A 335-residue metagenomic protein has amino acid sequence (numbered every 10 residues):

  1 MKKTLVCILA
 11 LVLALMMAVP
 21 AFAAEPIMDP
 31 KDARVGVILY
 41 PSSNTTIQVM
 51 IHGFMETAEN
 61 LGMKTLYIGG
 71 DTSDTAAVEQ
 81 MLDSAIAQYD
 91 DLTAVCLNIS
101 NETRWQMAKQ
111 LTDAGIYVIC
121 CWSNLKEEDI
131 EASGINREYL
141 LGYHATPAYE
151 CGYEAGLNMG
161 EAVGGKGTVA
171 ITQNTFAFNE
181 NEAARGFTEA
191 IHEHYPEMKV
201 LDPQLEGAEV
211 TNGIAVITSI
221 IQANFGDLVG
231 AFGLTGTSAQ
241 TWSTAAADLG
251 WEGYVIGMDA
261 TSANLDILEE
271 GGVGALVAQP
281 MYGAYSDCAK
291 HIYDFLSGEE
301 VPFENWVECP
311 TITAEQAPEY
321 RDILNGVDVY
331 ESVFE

Functional and structural regions predicted by a protein language model:
M1-R34, E59-N60, I86, D90 (+2 more regions): Short, low-complexity disordered leader/linker segments with a strong preference for bacterial N-terminal type II
E25-A33, I191-E197, G283-E335: Hinge/cleft segment of the Venus flytrap/periplasmic-binding protein
M28-D29, L141-V169, N181-A183, G213-I214 (+2 more regions): Hydrophobic alpha-helical segments within soluble ligand-binding/sensing domains
D32-T57, L61, L66-D83, Y89 (+3 more regions): Extracytoplasmic "Venus flytrap"
T46-M63, C151-A155, N179-K199, V216 (+1 more regions): Short, solvent-exposed amphipathic alpha-helices that sit in or adjacent to ligand/effector-binding or catalytic
E59-D74, A170, E193-T211: Short beta-strand elements in bilobed, periplasmic/extracellular small-molecule ligand-binding domains
D83, L92-V118, F187, L201 (+1 more regions): Hydrophobic alpha-helical
M107-E150, T261-G274: Flexible loop/hinge segments that line or gate small-molecule binding clefts
